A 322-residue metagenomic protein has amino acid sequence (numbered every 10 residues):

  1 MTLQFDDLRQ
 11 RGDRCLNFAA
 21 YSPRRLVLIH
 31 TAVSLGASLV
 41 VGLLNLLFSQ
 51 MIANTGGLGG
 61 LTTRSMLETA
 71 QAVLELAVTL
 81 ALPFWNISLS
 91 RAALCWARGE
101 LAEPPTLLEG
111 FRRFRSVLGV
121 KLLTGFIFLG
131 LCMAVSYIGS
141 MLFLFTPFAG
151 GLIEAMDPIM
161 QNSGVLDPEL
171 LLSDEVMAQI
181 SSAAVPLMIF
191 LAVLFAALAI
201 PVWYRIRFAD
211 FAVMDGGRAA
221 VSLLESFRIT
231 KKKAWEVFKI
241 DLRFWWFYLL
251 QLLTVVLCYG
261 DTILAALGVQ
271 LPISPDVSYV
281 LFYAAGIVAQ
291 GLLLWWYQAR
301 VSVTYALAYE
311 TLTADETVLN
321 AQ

Functional and structural regions predicted by a protein language model:
M1-R14, N162-E175, T313-Q322: Low-complexity, intrinsically disordered extramembrane tails and loops of integral membrane proteins
T2, R64-L101, C132-G151, Q179-A219 (+2 more regions): Selective recognition of hydrophobic, aromatic-rich stretches within alpha-helical transmembrane segments of polytopic
T2-A37, P104-A134, S181-A192, I200-L253 (+1 more regions): Interfacial aromatic "cap" segments that immediately flank transmembrane helices in multipass membrane proteins
R9-Q10, Y21-R98, S116, G125-C132 (+5 more regions): Short, small/hydrophobic-residue-rich motifs at membrane-helix boundaries and re-entrant hairpins of integral membrane
L47-I52, T262-G268: Juxtamembrane "helix-exit" motif on the non-cytosolic side of transmembrane helices
G59, L108-E109, P272, N320: Compositionally biased amphipathic helical and low-complexity segments enriched in hydrophobic
L224, R228, G268-F282: Short, membrane-exposed interhelical loops at transmembrane-helix boundaries
T254-C258: Short hydrophobic membrane-inserting alpha-helices and related fusion/pore-forming segments
